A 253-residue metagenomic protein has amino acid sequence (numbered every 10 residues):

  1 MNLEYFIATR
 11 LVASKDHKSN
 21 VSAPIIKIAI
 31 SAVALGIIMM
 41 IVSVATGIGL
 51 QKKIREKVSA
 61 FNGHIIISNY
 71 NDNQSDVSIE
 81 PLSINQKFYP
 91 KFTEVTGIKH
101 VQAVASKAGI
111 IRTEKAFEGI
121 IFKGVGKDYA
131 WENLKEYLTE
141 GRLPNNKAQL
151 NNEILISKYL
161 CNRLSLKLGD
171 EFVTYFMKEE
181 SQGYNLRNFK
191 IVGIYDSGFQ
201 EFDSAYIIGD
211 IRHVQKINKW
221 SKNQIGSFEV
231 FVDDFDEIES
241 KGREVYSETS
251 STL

Functional and structural regions predicted by a protein language model:
M1-I37: N-terminal Sec/SRP start-transfer signal
L11-K15, K57, F61, D128 (+3 more regions): Conserved, well-folded catalytic cores of nucleic-acid-processing and energy-transducing macromolecular machines
I30, A34-I37, I41, G198 (+1 more regions): Hydrophobic alpha-helical transmembrane segments of multi-pass membrane proteins
I38-M40, A45-I121, R142-Q149: Hydrophobic, regular-secondary-structure patches
I66, E153, S227-E229: Short aromatic/hydrophobic contact patches that present stacked aromatics for nucleic-acid/ligand binding
Q74-S75, K107-I111, D128-A130, C161-R163 (+4 more regions): Short beta-strands and strand-coil junctions in structured, solvent-facing domains, enriched
A105, I120-V125, R142-R212: Hydrophobic secondary-structure segments that place a key small or acidic residue at a functional site
K178, G183-L253: Mechanotransmission and gating elements of multispan inner-membrane complexes involved in transport and envelope
